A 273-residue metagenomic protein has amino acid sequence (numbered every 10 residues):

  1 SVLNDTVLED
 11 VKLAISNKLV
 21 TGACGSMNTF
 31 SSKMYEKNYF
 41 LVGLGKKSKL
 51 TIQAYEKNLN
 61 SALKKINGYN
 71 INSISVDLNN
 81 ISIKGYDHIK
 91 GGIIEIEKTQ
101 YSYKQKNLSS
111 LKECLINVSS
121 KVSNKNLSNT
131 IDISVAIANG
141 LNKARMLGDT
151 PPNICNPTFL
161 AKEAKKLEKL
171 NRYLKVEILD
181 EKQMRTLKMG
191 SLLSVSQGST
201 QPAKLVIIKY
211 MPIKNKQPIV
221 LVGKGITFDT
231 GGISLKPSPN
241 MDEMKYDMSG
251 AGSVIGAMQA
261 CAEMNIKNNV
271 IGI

Functional and structural regions predicted by a protein language model:
S1-G225: Short amphipathic alpha-helical segment within the helicase RecA-like ATPase core that mediates nucleic-acid
A164, I219-L221, S234-I273: Alpha-helical metal-binding/catalytic segments enriched in His/Glu/Asp
